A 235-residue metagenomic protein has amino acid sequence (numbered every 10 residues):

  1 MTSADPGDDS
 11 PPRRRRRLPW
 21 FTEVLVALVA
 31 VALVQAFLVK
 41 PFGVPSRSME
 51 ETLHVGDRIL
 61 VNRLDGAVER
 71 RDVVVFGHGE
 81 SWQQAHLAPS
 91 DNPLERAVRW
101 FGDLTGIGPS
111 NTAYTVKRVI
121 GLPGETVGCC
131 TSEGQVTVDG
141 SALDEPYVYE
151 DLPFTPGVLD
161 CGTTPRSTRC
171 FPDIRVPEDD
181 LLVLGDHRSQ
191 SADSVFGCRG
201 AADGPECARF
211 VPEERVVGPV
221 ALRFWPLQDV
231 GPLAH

Functional and structural regions predicted by a protein language model:
T2-R17, F37-G43, E51, V55-H235: Soluble "head" domains of membrane/secretory-pathway proteins
F21-F37: Hydrophobic membrane-insertion alpha-helices, especially the h-region of bacterial N-terminal signal peptides
S46: A short acidic/basic microdomain associated with nuclease active sites
